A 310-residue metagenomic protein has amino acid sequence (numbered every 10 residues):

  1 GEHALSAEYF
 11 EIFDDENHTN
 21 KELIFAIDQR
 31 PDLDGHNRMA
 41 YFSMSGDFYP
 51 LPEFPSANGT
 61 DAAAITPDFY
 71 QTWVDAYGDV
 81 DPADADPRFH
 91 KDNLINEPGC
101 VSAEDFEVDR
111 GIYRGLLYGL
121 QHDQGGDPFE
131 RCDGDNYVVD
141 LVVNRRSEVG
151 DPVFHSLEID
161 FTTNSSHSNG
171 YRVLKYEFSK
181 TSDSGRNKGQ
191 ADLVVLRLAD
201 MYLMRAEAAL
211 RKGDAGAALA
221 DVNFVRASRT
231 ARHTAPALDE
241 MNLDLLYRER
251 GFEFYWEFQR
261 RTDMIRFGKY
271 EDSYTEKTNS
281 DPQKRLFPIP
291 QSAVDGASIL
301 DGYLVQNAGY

Functional and structural regions predicted by a protein language model:
G1-E148: An aromatic- and glycine-enriched ligand-binding surface/loop that stacks and positions planar moieties
E2-A7, R211-G216, A231-H233: Surface-exposed helix-capping loop/turn segments at secondary-structure junctions
F10-V74, T162, S168, E177 (+4 more regions): Long, intrinsically disordered, low-complexity segments
V101-N223: C-terminal substrate/ligand-recognition segments
